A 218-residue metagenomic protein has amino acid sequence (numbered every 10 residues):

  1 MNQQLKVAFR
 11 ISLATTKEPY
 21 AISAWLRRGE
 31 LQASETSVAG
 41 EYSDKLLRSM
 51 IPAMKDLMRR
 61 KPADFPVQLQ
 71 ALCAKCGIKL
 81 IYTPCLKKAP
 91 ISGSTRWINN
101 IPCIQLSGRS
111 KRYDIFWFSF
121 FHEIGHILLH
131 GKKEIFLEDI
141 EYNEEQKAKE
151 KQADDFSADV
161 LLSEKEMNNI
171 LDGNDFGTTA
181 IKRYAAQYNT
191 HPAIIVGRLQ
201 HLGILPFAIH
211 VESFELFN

Functional and structural regions predicted by a protein language model:
M1-N218: Active-site hotspot residues in diverse enzymes, especially metal/ion-binding acidic/histidine motifs
